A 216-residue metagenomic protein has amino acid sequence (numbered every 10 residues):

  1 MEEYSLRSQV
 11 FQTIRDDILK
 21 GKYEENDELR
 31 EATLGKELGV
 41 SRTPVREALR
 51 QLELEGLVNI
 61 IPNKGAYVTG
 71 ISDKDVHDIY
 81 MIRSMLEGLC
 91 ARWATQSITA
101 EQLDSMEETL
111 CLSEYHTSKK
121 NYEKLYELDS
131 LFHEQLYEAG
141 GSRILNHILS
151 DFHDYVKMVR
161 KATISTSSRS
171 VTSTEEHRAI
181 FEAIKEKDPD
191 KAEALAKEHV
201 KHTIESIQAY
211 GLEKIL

Functional and structural regions predicted by a protein language model:
M1-Q96, Q102, E138, I204 (+1 more regions): Short linear motifs at protein or domain termini
S5, L103-D104, S168-V171: Short helix-capping and inter-helix turn/linker motifs at the boundaries of alpha-helical repeat units
S5, Q9, E127, T172-E175: A generic alpha-helix signature
L54, V58-N59, F152-D154, S168-S170: Mobile beta-alpha loop/short-helix "lid" or hinge segments that flank ligand
I79, A100-K161, E175-A183, K191 (+1 more regions): Conserved amphipathic alpha-helical segments that form helical-bundle/coiled-coil interaction surfaces
T95-Q96, G141, S165-T166: Short helix-capping/hinge motifs at transmembrane helix termini and TM-loop junctions
K120, S168, K187, A194 (+1 more regions): Bacterial carbohydrate/catabolite-sensing allosteric modules
K157-S167, I204-G211: Short amphipathic alpha-helical interaction/hinge segments
